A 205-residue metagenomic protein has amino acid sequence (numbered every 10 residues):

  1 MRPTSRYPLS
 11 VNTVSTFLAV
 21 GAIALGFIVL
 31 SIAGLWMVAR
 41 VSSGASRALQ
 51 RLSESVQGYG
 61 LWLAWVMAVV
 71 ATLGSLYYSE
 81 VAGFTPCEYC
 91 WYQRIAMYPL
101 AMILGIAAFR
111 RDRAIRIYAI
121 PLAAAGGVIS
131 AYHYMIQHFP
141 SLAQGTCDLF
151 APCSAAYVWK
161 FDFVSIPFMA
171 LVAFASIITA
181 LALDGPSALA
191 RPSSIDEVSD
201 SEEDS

Functional and structural regions predicted by a protein language model:
M1-E88, M97-L100, L104, A108-S205: Secretory/periplasmic and organellar redox-cofactor proteins
W91: Cys/His-coordinated zinc-binding microdomains
